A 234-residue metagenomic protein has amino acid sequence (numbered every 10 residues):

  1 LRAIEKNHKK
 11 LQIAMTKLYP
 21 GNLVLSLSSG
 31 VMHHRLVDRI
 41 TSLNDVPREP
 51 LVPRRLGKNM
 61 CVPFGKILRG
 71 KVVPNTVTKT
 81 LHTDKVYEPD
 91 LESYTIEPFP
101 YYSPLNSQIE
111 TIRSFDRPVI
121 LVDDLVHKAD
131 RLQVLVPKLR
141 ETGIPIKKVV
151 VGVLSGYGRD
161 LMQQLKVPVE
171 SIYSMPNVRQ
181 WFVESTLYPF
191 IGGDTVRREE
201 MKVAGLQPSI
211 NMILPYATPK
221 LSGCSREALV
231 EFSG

Functional and structural regions predicted by a protein language model:
L1-G234: PRPP-associated nucleotide enzymes
